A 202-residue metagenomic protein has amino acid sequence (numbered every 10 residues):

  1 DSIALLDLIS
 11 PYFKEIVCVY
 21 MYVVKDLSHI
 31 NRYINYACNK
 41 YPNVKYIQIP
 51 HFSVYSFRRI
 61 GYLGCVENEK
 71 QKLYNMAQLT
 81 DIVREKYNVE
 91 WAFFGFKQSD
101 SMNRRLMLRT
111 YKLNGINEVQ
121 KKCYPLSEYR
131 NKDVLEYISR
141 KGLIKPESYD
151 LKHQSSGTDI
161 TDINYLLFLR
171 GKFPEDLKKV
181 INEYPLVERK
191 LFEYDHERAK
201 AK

Functional and structural regions predicted by a protein language model:
D1-K202: Nucleotide-activated chemistry modules centered on ATP-dependent adenylation/adenylyltransferase
